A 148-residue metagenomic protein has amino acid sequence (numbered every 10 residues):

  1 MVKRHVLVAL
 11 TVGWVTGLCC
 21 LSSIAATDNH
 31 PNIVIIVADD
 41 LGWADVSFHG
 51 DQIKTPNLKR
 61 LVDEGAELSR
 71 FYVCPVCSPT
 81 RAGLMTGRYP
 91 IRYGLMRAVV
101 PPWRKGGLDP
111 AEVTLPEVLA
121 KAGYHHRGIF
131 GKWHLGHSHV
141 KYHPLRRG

Functional and structural regions predicted by a protein language model:
K3, A9-L10, W14-G148: Formylglycine-dependent sulfatase
